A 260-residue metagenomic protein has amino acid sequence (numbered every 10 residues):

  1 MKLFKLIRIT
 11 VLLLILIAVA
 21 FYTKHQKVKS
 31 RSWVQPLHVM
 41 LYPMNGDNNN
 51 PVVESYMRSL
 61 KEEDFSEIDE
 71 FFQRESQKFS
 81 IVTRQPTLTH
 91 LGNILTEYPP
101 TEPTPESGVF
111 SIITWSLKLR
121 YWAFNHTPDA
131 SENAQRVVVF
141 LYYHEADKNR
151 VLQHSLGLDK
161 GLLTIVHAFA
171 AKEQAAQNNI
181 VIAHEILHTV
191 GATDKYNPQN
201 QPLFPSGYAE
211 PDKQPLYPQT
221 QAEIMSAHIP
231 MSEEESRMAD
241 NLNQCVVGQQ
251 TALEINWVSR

Functional and structural regions predicted by a protein language model:
K2-E132: Propeptide-to-catalytic entry region of secreted or membrane-anchored zinc metalloproteases
K2-Y22, S155-K160, T164, A168-E173 (+1 more regions): Metalloprotease/metallohydrolase-associated module, dominated by Zn2+-dependent proteases
P36-H38, R136, L163, A222: Extracellular structured ligand-interaction cores
N48-V53, K148-R150, S232-S236: Short, solvent-exposed loop/turn elements at domain surfaces
N49-D64, L158, H167-N179, Y217: Extracytoplasmic/periplasmic, Sec-exported soluble proteins
D64, I68, N178-I182, M238: Stable alpha-helical elements in mature extracytoplasmic
S66-Q77, H188-K195, P230: Sec-exported extracytoplasmic/periplasmic mature domains
Y121-N197: Active-site-proximal segment of zinc-dependent metalloprotease catalytic domains
